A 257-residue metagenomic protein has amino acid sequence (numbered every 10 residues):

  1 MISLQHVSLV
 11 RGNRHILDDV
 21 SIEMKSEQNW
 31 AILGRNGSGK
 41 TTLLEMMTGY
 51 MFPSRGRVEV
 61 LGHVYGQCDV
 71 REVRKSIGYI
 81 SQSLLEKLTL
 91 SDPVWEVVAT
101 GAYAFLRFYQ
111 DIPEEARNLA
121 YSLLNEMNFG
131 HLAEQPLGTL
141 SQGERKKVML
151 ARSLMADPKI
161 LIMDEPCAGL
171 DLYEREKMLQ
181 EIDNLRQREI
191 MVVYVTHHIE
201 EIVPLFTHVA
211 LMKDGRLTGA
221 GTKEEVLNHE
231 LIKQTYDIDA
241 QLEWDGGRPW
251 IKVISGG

Functional and structural regions predicted by a protein language model:
T48: Helix-to-loop junction immediately C-terminal to a conserved catalytic motif
G56-G66, V73: Conserved ABC transporter NBD signature motif
P136-L140: Conserved ABC ATPase signature
L161-D164: Catalytic Walker B motif of ABC-type/P-loop ATPase nucleotide-binding domains
Q234-G257: ABC ATPase nucleotide-binding domains
